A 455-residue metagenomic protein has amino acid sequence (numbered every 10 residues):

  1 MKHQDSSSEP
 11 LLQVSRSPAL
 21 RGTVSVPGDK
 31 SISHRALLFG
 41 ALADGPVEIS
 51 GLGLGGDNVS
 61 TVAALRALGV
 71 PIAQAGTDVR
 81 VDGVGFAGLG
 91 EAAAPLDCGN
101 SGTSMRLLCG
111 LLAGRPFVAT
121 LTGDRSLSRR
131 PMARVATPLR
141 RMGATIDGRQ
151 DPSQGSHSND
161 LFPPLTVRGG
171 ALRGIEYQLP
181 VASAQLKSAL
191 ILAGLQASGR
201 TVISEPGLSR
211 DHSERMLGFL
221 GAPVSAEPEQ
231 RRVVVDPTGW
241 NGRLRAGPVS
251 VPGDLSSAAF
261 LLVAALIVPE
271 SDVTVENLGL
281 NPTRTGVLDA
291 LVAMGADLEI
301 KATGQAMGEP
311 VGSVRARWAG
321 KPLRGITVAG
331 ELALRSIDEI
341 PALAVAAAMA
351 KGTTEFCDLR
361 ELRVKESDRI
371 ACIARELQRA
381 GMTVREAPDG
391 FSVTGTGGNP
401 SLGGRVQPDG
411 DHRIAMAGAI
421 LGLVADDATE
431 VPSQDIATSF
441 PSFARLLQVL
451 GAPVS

Functional and structural regions predicted by a protein language model:
M1-S455: Structural preference for solvent-exposed beta-strand-turn elements and adjacent flexible terminal/loop segments within
